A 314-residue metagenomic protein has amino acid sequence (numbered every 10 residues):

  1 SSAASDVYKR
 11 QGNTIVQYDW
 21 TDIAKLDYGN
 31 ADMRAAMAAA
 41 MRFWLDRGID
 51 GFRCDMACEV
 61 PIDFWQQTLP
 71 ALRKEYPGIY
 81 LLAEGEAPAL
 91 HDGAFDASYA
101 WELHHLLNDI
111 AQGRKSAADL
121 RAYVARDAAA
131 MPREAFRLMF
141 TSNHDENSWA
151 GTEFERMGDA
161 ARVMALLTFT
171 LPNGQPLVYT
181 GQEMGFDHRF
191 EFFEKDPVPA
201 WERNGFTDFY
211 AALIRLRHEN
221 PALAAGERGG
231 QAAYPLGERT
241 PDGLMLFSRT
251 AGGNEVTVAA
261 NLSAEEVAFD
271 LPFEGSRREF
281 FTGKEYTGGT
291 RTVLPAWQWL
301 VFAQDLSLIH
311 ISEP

Functional and structural regions predicted by a protein language model:
S1-Y8, H310-P314: Short, small-residue-biased leader/transition segments that mark boundaries at the very start of proteins
N13-M37: Chitinase-like catalytic core of GlcNAc-active glycosidases
N30-W44, A161-A165: Short, acidic/polar
A40-R42, D50-F140, L167-T170, G185-R215 (+1 more regions): Active-site-proximal helices and loops of the catalytic beta/alpha 8
R133-R156: Active-site clefts of carbohydrate-active enzymes
Y179, D187-V256: Glycan-recognition and catalytic regions of carbohydrate-active enzymes
L262-E274: Surface-exposed beta-strand/loop patches in extracellular or lumenal glycoproteins
G288-L308, S312: C-terminal beta-strand-rich structural cap/linker in extracellular carbohydrate-active enzymes
